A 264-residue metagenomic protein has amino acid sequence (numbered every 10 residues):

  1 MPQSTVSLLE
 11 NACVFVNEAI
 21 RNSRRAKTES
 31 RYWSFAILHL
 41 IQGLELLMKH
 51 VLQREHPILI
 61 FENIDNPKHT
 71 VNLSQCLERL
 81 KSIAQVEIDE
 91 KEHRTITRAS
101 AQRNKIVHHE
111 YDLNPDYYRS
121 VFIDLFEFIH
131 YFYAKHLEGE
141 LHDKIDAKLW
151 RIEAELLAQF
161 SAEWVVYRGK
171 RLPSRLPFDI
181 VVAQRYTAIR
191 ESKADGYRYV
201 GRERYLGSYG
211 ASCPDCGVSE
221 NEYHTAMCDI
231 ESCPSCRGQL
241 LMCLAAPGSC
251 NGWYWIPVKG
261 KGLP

Functional and structural regions predicted by a protein language model:
M1-A36: Charged alpha-helical initiation segments
M48, L52-T97, A101-Q102: Flexible secondary-structure boundary motifs
E87-H142: Charge-enriched, short contiguous segments at helix-coil
L206-C213, I230: Residues immediately within or flanking Cys/His clusters that coordinate Zn2+ in small zinc-binding modules
C213-C216, C233-C236: Short cysteine-rich clusters marking metal-coordination/redox-active sites
V218-H224, L241: Short functional micro-motifs and their immediate structural scaffolds
E222-E231, G248: Short linker/helix segments within small regulatory modules
Q239-Y254: Short metal-binding segments enriched for Cys and/or His
